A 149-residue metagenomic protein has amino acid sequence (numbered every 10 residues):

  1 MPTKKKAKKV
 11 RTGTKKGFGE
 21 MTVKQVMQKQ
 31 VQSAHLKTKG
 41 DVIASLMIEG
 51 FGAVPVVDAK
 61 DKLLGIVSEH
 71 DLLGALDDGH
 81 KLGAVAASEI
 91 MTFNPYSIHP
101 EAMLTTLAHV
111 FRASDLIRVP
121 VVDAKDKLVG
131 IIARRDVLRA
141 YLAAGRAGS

Functional and structural regions predicted by a protein language model:
M1-S149: Tandem CBS (Cystathionine beta-synthase) repeat/Bateman regulatory domains
